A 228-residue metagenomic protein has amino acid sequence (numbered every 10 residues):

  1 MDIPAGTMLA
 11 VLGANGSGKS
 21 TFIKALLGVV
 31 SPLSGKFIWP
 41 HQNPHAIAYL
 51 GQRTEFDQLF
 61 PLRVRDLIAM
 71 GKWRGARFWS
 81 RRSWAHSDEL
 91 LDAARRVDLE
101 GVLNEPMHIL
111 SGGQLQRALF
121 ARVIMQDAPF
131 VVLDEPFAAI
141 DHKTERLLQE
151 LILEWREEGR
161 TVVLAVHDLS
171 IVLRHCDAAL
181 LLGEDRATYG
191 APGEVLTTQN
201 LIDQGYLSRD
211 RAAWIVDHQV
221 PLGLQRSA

Functional and structural regions predicted by a protein language model:
W84-V102: Conserved ABC ATPase "signature" region
P106-L110, Q114: Conserved ABC ATPase signature
V131-E135: Catalytic Walker B motif of ABC-type/P-loop ATPase nucleotide-binding domains
H142-T144: Helix N-cap at the start of a conserved alpha-helix in ABC-type nucleotide-binding domains
V166-H167: H-loop/switch region of ABC-family ATPase nucleotide-binding domains
A178-P192: H-loop (His-switch) and adjacent beta-strand-loop-beta switch element of ABC-type ATPase nucleotide-binding domains
G193-A228: ABC ATPase nucleotide-binding domains
